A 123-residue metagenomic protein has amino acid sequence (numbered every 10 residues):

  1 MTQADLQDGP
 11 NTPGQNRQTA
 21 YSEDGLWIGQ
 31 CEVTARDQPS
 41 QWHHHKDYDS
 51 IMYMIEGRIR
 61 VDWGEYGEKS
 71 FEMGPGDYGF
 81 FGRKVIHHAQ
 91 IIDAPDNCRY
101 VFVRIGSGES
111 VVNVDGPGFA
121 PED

Functional and structural regions predicted by a protein language model:
M1-A35, P39-W42, D115-D123: A short, N-terminal "cap"/entry segment at the start of jelly-roll beta-barrel domains of the cupin/DSBH fold
D24-L26, T34-Q38, E56-I59, V85 (+1 more regions): Short, charged/polar surface micro-motifs in flexible loops or helix N-caps
W27, H88-D123: Double-stranded beta-helix
C31, M52, G79: Conserved GNAT-family N-acetyltransferase fold
H43-H45, H87: Histidine-centered active-site/metal-ligand motif
Y48-P75: A short beta-strand-loop-beta hairpin characteristic of the jelly-roll/cupin
W63, M73-D93, V103-I105: Conserved metal-binding segment of the jelly-roll/cupin
